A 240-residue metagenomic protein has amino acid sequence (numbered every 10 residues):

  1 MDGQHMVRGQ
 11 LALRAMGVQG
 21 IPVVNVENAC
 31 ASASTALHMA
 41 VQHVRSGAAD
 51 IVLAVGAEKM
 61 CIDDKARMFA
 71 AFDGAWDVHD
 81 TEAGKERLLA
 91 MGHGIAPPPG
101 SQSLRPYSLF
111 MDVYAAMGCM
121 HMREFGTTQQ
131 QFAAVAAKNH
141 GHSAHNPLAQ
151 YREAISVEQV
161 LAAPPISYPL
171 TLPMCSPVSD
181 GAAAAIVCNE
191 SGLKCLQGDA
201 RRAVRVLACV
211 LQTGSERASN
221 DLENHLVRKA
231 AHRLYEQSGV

Functional and structural regions predicted by a protein language model:
M1, P22-N28, V52-G56, Q130-A137 (+2 more regions): Beta-strand segments within the central parallel beta-sheet cores of soluble alpha/beta enzyme folds
D2-I51, K59-Y114, Y151-P177, L207-C209 (+1 more regions): Conserved catalytic cysteine-centered active-site region of acyl-thioester-dependent Claisen-condensing enzymes
G9, G118, A231: Generic structural marker for isolated residues within well-ordered, non-membrane alpha-helices of soluble domains
N28-E58, M111-H145, A185-S191: Active-site-proximal alpha-helical scaffold in enzymes
D63-F69, A144-P147, G198, R217-S219: Short acidic, glycine/serine/threonine-rich loops at helix termini
E86-L104, A134, P165-R233, Q237: Condensing-enzyme catalytic core mediating Claisen C-C bond formation in acyl metabolism
H121-G126, A230-V240: Phosphate/pyrophosphate-binding loops at sites that engage ATP/ADP/AMP, CoA/4′-phosphopantetheine, polyphosphate
N139-H140, A144-R152, E158: ATPase catalytic-site recognition across NTP-hydrolyzing enzymes
